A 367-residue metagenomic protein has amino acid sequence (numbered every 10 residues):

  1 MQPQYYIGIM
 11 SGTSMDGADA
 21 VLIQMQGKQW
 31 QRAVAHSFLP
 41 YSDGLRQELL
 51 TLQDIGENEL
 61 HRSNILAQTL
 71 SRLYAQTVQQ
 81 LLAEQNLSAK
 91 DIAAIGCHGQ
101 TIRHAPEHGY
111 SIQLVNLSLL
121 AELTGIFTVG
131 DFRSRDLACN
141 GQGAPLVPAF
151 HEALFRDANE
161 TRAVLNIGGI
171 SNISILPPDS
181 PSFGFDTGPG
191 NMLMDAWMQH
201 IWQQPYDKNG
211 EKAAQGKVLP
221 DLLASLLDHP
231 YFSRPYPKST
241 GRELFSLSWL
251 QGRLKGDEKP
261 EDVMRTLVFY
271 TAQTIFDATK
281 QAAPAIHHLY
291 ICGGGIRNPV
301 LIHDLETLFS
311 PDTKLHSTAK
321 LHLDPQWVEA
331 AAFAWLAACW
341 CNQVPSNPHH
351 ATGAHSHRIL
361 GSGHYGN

Functional and structural regions predicted by a protein language model:
Q2, G17-Q31, H36-Y41, F183-A272 (+2 more regions): Conserved ATP-utilizing enzyme core subdomain
Q2-I9, P106-S111, E122, I126-P205 (+1 more regions): Phosphate-binding/catalytic loop of phosphoryl-transfer enzymes
Y6-Q24, I296: N-terminal beta1-alpha1 ligand-phosphate binding loop
S11, M15, F269, A319-G366: Glycine-rich phosphate-binding/hydrolytic loop that grips phosphoryl groups
G56-L117: Short beta-strand-loop/turn "lid" adjacent to the catalytic site in phosphate-handling enzymes
L73-L81, P260-A285: Phosphate/ATP-binding catalytic cores across multiple sugar-kinase/actin-like superfamilies, primarily ASKHA
A89, K259, V263-L267, A278-A282 (+3 more regions): Non-transmembrane, aqueous-exposed alpha-helical and coiled segments at domain scale
I102, I286-L308: Glycine-rich phosphate-binding loops at beta-strand->alpha-helix junctions
